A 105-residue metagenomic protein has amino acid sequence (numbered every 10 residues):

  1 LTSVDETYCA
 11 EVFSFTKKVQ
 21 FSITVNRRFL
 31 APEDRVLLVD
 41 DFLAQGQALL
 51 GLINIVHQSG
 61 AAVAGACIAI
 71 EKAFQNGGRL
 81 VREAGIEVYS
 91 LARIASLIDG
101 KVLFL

Functional and structural regions predicted by a protein language model:
L1-V36, V102-F104: Short, glycine/charge-rich flexible loops or terminal/linker lids adjacent to PRPP-binding catalytic cores
T2, F42, K72: Short, flexible active-site-adjacent loop segments at beta-strand->alpha-helix junctions, enriched in small/polar
K18, A44, I68-I70: Residues that cap or flank secondary-structure elements
V25-A31, L49-Q58: A short, terminal or domain-edge coil/loop segment
F42-L50: Acidic, divalent-metal-coordinating active-site segment for phosphoryl/phosphodiester hydrolysis, typified by short
G51-L105: PRPP-dependent phosphoribosyltransferase catalytic core
